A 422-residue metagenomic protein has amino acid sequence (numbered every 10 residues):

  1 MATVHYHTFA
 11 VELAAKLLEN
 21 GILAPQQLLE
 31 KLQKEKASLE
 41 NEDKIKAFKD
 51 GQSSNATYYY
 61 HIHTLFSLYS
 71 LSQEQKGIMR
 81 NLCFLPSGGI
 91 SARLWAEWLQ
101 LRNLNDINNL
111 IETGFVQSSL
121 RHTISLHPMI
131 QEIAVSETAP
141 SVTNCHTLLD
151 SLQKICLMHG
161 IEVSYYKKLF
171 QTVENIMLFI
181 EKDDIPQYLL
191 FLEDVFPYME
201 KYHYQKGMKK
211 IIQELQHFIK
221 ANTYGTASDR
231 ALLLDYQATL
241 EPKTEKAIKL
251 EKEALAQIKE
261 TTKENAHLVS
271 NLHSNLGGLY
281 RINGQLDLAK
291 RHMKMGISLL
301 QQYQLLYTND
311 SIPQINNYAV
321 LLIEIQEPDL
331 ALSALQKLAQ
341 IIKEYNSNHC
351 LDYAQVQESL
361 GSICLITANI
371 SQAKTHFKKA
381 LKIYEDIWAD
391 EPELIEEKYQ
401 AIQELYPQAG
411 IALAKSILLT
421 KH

Functional and structural regions predicted by a protein language model:
V4, F9-E19, I62-T138, C145-L149: C-terminal boundary/linker of central alpha/beta nucleotide-binding cores
L17-S72: Loop-to-helix "switch" segment enriched in basic and acidic residues adjacent to catalytic/ligand pockets
N144-A231, K246: Extended alpha-helical scaffolding segments used for macromolecular assembly and cargo binding
L169, Y188, M208, T223 (+8 more regions): Residues that mark the junctions of alpha-helical repeat units in TPR/alpha-solenoid scaffolds
M177, Q216-K220, E253-E260, M295-Q302 (+2 more regions): Amphipathic alpha-helical segments of tetratricopeptide repeats
K182-D183, A221-G225, E260-E264, Q302-L306 (+2 more regions): Short coil/turn linkers that connect adjacent helices within long alpha-helical scaffolds, especially alpha-solenoid
E193, P197-E200, S228-P242, H267-I282 (+4 more regions): Conserved alpha-helical positions within TPR/SEL1-like repeat arrays
